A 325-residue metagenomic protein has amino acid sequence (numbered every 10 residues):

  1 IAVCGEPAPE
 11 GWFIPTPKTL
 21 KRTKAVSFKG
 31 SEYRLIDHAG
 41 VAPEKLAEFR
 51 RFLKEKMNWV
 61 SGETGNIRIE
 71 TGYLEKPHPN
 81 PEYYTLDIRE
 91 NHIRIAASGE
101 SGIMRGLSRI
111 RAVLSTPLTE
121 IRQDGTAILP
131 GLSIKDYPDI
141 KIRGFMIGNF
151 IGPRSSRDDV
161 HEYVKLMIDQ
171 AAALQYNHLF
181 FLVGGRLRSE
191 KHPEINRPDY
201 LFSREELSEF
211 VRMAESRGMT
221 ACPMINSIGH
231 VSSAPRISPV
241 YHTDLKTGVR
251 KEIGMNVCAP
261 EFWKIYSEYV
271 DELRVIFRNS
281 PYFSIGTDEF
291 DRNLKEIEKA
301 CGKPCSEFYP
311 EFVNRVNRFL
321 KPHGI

Functional and structural regions predicted by a protein language model:
I1-D136, L182, F319: Acidic, contiguous N-terminal accessory segments
P81-H323: Feature activates predominantly on carbohydrate-active enzymes
